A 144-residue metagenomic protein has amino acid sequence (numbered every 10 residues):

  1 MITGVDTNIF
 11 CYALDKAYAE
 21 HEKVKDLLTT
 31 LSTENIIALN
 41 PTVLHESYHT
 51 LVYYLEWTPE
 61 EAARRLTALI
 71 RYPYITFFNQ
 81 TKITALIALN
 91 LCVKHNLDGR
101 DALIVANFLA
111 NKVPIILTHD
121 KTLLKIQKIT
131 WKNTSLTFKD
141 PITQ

Functional and structural regions predicted by a protein language model:
M1-G4, N8-L39, L55-E60, K139-Q144: Short, well-structured N-terminal submotif of metal-dependent ribonuclease cores
I2, V105-A106, A110-Q144: Acidic, PIN/NYN-like endoribonuclease modules and their adjacent C-terminal/linker elements
N8, T42, A102-L103: Active-site phosphate/pyrophosphate-handling residues
F10, L44, L123-L124: A generic structural signal for short hydrophobic patches within well-formed alpha-helices
T33-E34, Y72-P73, I126: Structured helix-beta-strand junction loops
E56-I70: Glycine/small-residue-rich phosphate/adenosyl-binding loop
I75-I115, H119: Active-site neighborhoods of divalent-metal-dependent phosphate/nucleic-acid chemistry enzymes
